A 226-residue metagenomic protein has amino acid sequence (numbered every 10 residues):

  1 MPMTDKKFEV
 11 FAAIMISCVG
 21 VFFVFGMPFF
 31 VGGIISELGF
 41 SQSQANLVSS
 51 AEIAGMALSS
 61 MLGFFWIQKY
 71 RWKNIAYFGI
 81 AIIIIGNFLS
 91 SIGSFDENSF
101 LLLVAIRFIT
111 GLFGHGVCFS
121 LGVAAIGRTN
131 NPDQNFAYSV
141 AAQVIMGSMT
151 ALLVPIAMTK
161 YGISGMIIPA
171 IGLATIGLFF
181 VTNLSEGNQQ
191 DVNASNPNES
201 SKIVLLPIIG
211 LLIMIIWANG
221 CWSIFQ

Functional and structural regions predicted by a protein language model:
F8-E9, M15-Q42, W222-Q226: Extracytoplasmic
F25, E52-M61, S148: Residue-level signature of mid-helix packing/kink "hotspots" within the transmembrane helices of 12-pass Major
M27-P28, L205-Q226: Extracytoplasmic gate region of multi-pass secondary transporters
S59-N74: Helix-to-loop junctions at the C-terminal end of transmembrane segments in multipass secondary transporters
N74-L89, I171: Structural signature of the two symmetry-related core transmembrane helices
G86, F100-V117, I213-I216: Hydrophobic core of transmembrane alpha-helices in multi-pass small-molecule transporters, especially MFS/SLC-type
I106-A142: Cytoplasmic helix-loop-helix junction between adjacent transmembrane helices in 12-TM secondary transporters
H115, P132, Y138-Q189: Helix-loop-helix hairpin linking two adjacent transmembrane segments in secondary transporters
